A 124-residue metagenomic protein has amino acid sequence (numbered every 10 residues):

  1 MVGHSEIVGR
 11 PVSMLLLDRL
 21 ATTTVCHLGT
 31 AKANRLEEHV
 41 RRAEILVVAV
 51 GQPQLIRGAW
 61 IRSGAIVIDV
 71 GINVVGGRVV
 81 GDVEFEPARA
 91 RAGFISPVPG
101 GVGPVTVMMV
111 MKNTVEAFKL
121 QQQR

Functional and structural regions predicted by a protein language model:
M1-R62, I66, R78-E86: Glycine-rich phosphate/diphosphate-binding loop of Rossmann-like nucleotide-binding domains
I68-R124: Rossmann-fold NAD(P)-binding glycine/threonine-rich loop
